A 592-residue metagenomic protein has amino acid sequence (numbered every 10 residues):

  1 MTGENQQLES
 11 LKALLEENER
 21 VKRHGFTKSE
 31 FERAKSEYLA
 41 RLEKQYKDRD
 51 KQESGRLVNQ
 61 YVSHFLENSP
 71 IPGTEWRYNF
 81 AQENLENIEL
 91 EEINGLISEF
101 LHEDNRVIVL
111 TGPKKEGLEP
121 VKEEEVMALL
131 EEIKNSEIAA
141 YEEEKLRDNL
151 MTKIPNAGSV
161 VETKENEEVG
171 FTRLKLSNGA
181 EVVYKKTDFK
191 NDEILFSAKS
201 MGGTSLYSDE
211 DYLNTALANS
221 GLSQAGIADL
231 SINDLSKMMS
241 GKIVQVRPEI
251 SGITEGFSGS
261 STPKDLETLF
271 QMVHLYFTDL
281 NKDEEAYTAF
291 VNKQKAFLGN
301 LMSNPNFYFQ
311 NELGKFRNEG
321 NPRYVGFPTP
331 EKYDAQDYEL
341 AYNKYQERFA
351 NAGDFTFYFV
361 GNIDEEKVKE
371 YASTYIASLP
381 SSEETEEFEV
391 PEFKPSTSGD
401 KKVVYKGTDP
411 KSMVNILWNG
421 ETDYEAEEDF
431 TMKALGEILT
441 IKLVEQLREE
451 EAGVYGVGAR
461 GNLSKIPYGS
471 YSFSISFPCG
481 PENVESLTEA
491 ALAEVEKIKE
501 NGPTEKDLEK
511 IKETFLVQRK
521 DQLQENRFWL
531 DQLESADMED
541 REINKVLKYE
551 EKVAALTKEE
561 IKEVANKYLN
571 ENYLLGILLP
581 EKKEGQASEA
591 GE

Functional and structural regions predicted by a protein language model:
M1-R23, S29-N87, N105-G112, V183-K185 (+9 more regions): M16 family metallopeptidases and their MPP-like homologs
E32-S36, E43, S63-D209, N343 (+7 more regions): Proteolytic maturation boundary segments
S98, V246-P248, N343-A350, S464-I466 (+1 more regions): Short, flexible, solvent-exposed loop/turn segments with mixed acidic/basic and small polar residues
L439-L443: Short Ser/Thr-interspersed hydrophobic loop/turn segments at strand-loop and sheet-helix junctions that line or gate
